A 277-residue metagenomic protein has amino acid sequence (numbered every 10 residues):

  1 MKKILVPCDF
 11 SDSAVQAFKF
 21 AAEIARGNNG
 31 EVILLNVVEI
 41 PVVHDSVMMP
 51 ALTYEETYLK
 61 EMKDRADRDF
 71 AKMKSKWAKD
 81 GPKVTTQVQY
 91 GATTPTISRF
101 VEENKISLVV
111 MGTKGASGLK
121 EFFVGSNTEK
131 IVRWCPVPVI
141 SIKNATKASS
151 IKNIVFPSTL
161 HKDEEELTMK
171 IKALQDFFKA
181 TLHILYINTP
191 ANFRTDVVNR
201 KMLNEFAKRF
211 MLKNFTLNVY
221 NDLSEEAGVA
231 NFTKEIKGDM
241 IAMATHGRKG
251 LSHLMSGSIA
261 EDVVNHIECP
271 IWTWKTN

Functional and structural regions predicted by a protein language model:
M1, K105-S107, T128, V137 (+2 more regions): Local beta-strand N-terminus motif with an aromatic residue
M1-T53, N153-V219, K234, G238-M240 (+3 more regions): Small/aliphatic-rich secondary-structure junction motif
V37, K114, N144-T146, I187 (+2 more regions): Short, ordered loop/turn segments at secondary-structure junctions
V42, T94-T96, G118, S149 (+2 more regions): Generic structural signal for helix capping and beta-alpha/helix-loop junctions
T53-R68: A short acidic, glycine-rich active-site loop that binds or catalyzes chemistry on phosphate/adenosine moieties
R68, K72-V109, F210-I241, G247-M255 (+2 more regions): Structural beta-alpha unit
M111-K130, M243-H266: Glycine-rich, Arg-bearing micro-motifs that act as flexible, cationic patches
M111-T113, P138-N144, I271-K275: Short beta-strand elements of ligand-binding domains
